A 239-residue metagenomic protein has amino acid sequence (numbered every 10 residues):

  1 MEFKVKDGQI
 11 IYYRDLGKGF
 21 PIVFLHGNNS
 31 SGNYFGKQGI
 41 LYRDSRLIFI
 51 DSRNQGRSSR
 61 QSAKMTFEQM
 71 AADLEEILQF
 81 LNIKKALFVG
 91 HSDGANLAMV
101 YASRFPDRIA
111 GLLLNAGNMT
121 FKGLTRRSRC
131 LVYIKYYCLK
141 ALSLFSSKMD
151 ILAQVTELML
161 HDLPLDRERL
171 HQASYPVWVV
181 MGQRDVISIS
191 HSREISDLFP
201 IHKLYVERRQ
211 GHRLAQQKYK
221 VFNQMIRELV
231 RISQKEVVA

Functional and structural regions predicted by a protein language model:
M1-I22, D44-S45, R227, R231-A239: Alpha/beta-hydrolase fold catalytic core
Q9-R57: Conserved HGGG/HGGXW glycine-rich cap/lid loop of the alpha/beta-hydrolase fold
G39, Q183-Q210: Conserved loop-alpha-helix segment in the C-terminal half of the alpha/beta-hydrolase fold that carries the catalytic
I48-L87: Active-site loop/oxyanion-hole signature of alpha/beta-hydrolase fold enzymes
K84-K122: Conserved hydrolase catalytic core segment
S143-R167, R184: Hydrophobic, aromatic-rich cap/lid helix
A173, V179-M181: Short beta-strand/loop motif that positions the catalytic acidic residue of the alpha/beta-hydrolase fold
Q210-Y219, N223: Catalytic histidine-centered segment of alpha/beta-hydrolase-like enzymes
